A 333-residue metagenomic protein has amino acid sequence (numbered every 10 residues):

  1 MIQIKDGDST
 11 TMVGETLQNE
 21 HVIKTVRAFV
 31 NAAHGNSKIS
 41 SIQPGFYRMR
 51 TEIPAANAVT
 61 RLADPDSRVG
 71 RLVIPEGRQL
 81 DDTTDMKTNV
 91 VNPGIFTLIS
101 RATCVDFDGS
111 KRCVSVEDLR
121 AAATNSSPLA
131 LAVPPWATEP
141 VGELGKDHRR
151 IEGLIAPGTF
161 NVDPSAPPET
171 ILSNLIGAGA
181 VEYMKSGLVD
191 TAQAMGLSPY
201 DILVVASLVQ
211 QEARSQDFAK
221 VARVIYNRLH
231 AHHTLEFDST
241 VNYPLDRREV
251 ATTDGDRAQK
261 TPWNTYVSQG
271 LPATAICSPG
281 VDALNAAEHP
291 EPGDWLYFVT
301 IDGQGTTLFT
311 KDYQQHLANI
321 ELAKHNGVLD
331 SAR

Functional and structural regions predicted by a protein language model:
M1-N174: Signal peptide-directed extracytoplasmic domains
R120-R333: Bacterial extracytoplasmic/cell-wall-associated proteins, especially those involved in peptidoglycan
